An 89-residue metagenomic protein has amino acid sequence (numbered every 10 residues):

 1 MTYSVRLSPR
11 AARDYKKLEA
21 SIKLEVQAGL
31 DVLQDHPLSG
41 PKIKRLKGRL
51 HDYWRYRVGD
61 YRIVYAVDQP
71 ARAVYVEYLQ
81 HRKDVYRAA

Functional and structural regions predicted by a protein language model:
M1-L24, R57-Y61, A66-A89: Enriched for short, Lys/Arg-rich terminal
D31-Y56: A short, surface-exposed loop/turn module that caps and links secondary-structure elements
